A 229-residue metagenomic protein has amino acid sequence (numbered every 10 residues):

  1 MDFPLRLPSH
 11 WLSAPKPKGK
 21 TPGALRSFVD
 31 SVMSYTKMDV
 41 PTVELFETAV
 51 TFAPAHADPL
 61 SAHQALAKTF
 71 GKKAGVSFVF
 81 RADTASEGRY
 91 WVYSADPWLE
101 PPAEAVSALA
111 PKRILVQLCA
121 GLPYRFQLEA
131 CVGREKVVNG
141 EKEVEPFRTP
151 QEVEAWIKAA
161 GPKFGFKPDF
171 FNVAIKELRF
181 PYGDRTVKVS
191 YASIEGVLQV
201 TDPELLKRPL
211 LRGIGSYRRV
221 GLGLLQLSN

Functional and structural regions predicted by a protein language model:
D2-P15, T21-N229: RNA-interacting cores
